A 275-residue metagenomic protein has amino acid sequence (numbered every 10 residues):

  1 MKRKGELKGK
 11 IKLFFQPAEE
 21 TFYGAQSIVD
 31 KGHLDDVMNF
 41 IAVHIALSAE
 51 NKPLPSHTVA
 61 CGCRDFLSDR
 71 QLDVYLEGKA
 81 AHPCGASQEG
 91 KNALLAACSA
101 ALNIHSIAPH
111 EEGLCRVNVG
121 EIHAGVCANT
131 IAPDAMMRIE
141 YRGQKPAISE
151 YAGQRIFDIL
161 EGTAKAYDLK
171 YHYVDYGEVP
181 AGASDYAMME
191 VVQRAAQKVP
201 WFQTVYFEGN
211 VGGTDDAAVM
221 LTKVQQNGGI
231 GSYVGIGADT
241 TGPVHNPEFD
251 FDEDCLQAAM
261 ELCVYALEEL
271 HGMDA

Functional and structural regions predicted by a protein language model:
M1-K2, H271: Structural signal for the C-terminal ends of transmembrane alpha-helices and the immediately following loop
K2-R116, E121, A128-T130: Histidine/acidic-residue-rich, glycine-tolerant segments that coordinate divalent metal ions
L94-A275: Metal-dependent amide/peptide-bond hydrolase catalytic core, centered on the "pita-bread" metallohydrolase fold
